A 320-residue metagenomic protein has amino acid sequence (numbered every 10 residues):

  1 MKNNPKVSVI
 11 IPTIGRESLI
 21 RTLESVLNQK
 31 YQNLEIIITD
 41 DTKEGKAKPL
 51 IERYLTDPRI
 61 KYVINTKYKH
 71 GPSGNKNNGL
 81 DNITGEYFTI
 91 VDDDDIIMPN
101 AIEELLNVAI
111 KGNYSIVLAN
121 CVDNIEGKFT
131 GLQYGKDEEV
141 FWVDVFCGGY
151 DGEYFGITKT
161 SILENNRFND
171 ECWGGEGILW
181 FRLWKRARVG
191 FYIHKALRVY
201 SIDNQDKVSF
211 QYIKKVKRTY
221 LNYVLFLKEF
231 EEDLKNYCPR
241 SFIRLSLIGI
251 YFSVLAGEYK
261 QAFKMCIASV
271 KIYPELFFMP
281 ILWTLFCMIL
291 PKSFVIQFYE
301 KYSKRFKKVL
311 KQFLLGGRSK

Functional and structural regions predicted by a protein language model:
V9, T130-Q211: Conserved nucleotide-sugar donor-binding catalytic segment
G15-N28: Short, well-formed alpha-helical segments that are part of the catalytic scaffolds of diverse glycosyltransferases
S25, T39-L50, K69, D92: A conserved acidic beta->alpha catalytic loop
N33-K43, V63-N65: Short beta-strand/loop segment that forms part of the nucleotide-sugar
T66-I83: Glycine-rich, basic loop-to-helix element that forms the pyrophosphate-binding segment of sugar-nucleotide handling
F88: Short aromatic/hydrophobic "clamp" motif used to bind/position activated sugar donors
N100-G131: Conserved donor NDP-sugar-binding/catalytic core segment of glycosyltransferases
W180, K195-D203, S209-N236, Q261-S269: Catalytic core of nucleotide-sugar-dependent glycosyltransferases
